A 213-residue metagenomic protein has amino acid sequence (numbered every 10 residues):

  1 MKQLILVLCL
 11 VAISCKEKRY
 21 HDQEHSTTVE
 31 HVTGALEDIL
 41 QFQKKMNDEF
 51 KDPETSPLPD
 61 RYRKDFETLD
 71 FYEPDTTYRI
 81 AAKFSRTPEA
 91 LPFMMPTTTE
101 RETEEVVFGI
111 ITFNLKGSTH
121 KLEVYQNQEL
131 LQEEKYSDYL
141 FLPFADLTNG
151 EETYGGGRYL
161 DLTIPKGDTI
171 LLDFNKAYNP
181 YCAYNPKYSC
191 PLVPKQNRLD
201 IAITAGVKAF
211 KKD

Functional and structural regions predicted by a protein language model:
M1-V7: Sec-dependent signal peptide recognition, specifically the positively charged N-region followed immediately by
V11-S14: C-terminal motif of bacterial Sec signal peptides marking the signal peptidase cleavage site
E17-E89: Start-of-domain marker
Y20-H21, Y178-D213: Extended, aromatic/histidine-rich regions of cofactor-dependent oxidoreductases associated with respiratory
R61-F66, F93-M94, E104, Q196: Extracellular/lumen-exposed scaffold segments
F84, V124-Q128, D146-T148, F174-Y178 (+1 more regions): A mature extracytoplasmic/lumenal domain signature
P88-G155: Mid-length scaffold segments of soluble, non-membrane domains
F141-Y178: Acidic, glycine-rich flexible loop segments
